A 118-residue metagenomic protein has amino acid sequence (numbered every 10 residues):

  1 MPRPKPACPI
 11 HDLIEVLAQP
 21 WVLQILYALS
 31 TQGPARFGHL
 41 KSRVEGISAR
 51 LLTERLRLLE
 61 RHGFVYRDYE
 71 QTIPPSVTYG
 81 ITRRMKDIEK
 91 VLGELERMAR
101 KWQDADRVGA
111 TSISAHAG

Functional and structural regions predicted by a protein language model:
A7-L51, H62, T72, T78-Y79: N-terminal helix-turn-helix DNA-binding core of bacterial DNA-binding proteins
L23, H62, V91-D106: Alpha-helical linker/hinge and terminal dimerization helices associated with HTH transcriptional regulators
R55: Residues within the DNA-recognition helix of helix-turn-helix
Q71-E94: Basic, amphipathic "hinge/linker" alpha-helix immediately C-terminal to the N-terminal HTH DNA-binding motif
V108-G118: Exposed, interaction-prone assembly regions rather than primary DNA-binding/catalytic cores
